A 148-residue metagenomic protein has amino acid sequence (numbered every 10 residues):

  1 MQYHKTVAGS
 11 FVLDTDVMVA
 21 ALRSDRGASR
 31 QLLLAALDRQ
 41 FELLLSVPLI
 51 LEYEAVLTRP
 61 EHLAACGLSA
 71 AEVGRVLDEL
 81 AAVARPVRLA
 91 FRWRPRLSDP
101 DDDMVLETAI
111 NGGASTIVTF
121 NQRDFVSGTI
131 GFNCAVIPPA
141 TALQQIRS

Functional and structural regions predicted by a protein language model:
M1-L45: Short, well-structured N-terminal submotif of metal-dependent ribonuclease cores
V17-M18, L49, R123-F125: Alpha-helix capping/helix-boundary segments
A20-L22, R92-S98: Short, flexible loop segments at the rims of nucleotide/cofactor-binding pockets, characterized by
L22-R23, L57, T129, R147: Short, flexible helix/strand-to-coil boundary loops that buttress conserved ligand/catalytic motifs in alpha/beta
D25-A28, L32-L33, T58-R59, G131-C134: Short, glycine/charged-enriched secondary-structure capping and boundary segments
A35-R92: PIN-domain endoribonuclease scaffold, especially VapC-family toxins
R96, D103, I110-T116, Q122-S148: Acidic, PIN/NYN-like endoribonuclease modules and their adjacent C-terminal/linker elements
